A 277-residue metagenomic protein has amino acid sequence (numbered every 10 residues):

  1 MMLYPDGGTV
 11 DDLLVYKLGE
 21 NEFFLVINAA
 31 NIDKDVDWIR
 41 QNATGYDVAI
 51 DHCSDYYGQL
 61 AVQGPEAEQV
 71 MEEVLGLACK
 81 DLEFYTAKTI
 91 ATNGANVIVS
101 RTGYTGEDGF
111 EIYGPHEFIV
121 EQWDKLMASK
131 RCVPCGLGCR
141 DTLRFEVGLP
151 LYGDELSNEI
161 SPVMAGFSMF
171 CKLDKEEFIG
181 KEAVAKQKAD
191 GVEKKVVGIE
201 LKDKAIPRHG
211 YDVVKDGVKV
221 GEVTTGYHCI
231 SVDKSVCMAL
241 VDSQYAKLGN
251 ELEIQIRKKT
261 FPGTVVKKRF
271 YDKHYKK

Functional and structural regions predicted by a protein language model:
M2-L3, G8, G138: Acidic, proline/glycine-enriched N-terminal capping motif
L14-V15: Glycine-rich, Trp-frequent "lid" loop and neighboring beta-strands that shape and gate the flavin cofactor pocket
L18-K277: Conserved, structured C-terminal
